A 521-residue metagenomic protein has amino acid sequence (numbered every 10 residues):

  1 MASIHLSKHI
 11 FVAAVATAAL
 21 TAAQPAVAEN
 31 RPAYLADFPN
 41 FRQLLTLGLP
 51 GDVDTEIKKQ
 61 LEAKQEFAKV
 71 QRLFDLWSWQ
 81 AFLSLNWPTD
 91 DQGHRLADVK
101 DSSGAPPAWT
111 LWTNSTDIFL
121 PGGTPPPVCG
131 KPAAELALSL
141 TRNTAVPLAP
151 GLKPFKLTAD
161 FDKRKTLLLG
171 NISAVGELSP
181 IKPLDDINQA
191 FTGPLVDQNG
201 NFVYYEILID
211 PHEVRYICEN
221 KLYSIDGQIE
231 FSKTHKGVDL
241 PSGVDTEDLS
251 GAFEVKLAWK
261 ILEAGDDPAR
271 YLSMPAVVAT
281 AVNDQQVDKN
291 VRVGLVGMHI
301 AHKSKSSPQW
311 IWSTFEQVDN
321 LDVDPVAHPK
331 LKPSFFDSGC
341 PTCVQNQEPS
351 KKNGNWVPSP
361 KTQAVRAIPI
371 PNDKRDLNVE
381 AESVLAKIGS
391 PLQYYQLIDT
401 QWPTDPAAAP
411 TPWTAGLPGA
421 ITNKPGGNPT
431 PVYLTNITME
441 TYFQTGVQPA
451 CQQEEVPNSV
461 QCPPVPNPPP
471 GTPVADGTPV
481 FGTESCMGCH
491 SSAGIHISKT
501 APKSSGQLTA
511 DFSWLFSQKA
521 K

Functional and structural regions predicted by a protein language model:
A2-V12: Bacterial N-terminal signal peptides that target proteins for export
F11, V15-L20: Hydrophobic helical h-region of N-terminal Sec-dependent signal peptides in bacterial secretory/periplasmic proteins
E29-G488, A493-K521: Conserved small-residue
